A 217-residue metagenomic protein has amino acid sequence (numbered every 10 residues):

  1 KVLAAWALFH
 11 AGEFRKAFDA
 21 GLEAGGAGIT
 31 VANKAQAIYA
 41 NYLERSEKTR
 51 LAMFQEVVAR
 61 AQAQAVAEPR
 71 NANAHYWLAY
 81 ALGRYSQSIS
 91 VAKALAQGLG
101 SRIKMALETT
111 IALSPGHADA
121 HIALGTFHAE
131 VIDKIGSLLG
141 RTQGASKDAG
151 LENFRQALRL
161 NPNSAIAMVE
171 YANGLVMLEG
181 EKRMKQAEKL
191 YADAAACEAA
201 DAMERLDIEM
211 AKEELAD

Functional and structural regions predicted by a protein language model:
K1, A167-V169, M177, K185-D217: Terminal, low-structured helical/coil segments at or just beyond the last alpha-helical repeat
K1-L3, T30, Y76, I122 (+1 more regions): Alpha-helical tetratricopeptide repeat
A4-K16, A32-R70, W77-G116, T126-L160 (+4 more regions): Short coil/linker segments at helix-helix boundaries
R15, G21-L22, G26-A32: Glycine- and aromatic-enriched membrane insertion/assembly motifs of diderm outer-membrane and organelle channel
D119-L124, A165-G174, E209: Amphipathic alpha-helical protein-interaction segments enriched in hydrophobic
